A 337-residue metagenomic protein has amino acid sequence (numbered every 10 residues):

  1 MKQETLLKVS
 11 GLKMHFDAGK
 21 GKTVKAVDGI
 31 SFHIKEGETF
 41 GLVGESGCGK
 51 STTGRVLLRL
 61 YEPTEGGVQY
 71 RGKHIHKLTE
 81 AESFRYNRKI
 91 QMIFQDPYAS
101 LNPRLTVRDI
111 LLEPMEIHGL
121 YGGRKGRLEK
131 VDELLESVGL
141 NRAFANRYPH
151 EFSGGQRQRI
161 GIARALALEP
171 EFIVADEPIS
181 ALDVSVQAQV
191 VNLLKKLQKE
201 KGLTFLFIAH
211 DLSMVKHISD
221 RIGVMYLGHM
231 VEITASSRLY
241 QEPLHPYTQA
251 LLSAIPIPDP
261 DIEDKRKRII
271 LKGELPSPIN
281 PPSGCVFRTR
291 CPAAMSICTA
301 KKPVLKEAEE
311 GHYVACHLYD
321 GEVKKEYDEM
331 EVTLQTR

Functional and structural regions predicted by a protein language model:
Q3-T5, T23, A235-R337: Short catalytic/signature loops enriched in Gly
K20, I75-Q91, I117, R238-P243 (+1 more regions): ABC ATPase NBD coupling module
G66-H74: Conserved ABC transporter NBD signature motif
H74, E116-G119, K125-A143, L252-S253: Conserved ABC ATPase "signature" region
Y148-F152, Q156: Conserved ABC ATPase signature
A167-E171: A short, proline-enriched helix->beta-strand linker immediately N-terminal to the Walker B motif in ABC-type P-loop
P178-L182, V186-D264: P-loop NTP-binding/switch modules centered on Walker-like glycine-rich loops
